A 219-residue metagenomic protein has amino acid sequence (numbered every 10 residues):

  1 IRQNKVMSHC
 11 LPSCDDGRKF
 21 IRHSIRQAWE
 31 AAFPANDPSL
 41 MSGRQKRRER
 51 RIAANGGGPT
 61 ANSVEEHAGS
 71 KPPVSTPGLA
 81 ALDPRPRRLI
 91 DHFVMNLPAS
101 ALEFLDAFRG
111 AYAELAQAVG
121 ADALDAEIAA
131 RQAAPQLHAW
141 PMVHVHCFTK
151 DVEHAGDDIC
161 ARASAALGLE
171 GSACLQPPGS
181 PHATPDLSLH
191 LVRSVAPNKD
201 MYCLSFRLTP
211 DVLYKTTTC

Functional and structural regions predicted by a protein language model:
I1-R88: S-adenosyl-L-methionine
C14-D16, L97, V145-T149, L191 (+1 more regions): Active-site proximal loops enriched in glycine and acidic residues that flank catalytic Cys/His/Asp and coordinate
K19-R22, A31, A101-E103, D151-H154 (+2 more regions): Eukaryotic short linear interaction motifs
L89-I90, W140: Local beta-strand N-terminus motif with an aromatic residue
I90-F104: Conserved proline-anchored active-site loop of SAM-dependent methyltransferases that bridges a beta-strand
D106-D200: C-terminal substrate-binding/active-site "lid" region of AdoMet-derived donor-dependent transferases
A196-C219: Core SAM-dependent methyltransferase catalytic element
